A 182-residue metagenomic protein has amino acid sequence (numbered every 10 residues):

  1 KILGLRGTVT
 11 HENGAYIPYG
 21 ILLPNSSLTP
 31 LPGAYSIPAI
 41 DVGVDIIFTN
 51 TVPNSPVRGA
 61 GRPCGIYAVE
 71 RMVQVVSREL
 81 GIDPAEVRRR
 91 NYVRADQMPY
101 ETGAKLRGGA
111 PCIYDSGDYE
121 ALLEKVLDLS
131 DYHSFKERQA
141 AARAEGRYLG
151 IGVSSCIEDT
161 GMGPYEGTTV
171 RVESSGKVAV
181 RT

Functional and structural regions predicted by a protein language model:
K1, N54-E79, A104-D131: Glycine-rich and small/hydrophobic secondary-structure elements
K1-G65, S134-F135, R143-T182: Gly/Pro-rich active-site capping loops and adjacent beta-alpha segments that organize cofactor/substrate pockets
G7, G14, V42, Q74-I82 (+2 more regions): Generic secondary-structure signature for well-ordered alpha-helical cores
V57-M98, E173-V178: Long hydrophobic segments that form regular secondary structure
N91-R171: Accessory "access/gating" subregions that flank catalytic or transport cores
